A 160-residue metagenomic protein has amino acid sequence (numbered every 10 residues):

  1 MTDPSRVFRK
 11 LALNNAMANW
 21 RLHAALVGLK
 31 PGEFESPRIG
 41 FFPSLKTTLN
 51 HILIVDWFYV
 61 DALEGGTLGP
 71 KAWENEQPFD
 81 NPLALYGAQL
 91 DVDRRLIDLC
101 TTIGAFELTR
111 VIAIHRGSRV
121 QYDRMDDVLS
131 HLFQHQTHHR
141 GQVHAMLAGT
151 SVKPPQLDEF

Functional and structural regions predicted by a protein language model:
M1-R6: Basic/polar N-terminal segments that are highly enriched at the extreme N-terminus, encompassing both cleavable
R9-N75, R116-F160: Short, contiguous alpha-helical
G66-L108: Helix-adjacent hinge/juxtasegments
A105-G117: Carboxylate-rich helix-loop segments that flank metal/cofactor sites and access channels in metalloenzymes
